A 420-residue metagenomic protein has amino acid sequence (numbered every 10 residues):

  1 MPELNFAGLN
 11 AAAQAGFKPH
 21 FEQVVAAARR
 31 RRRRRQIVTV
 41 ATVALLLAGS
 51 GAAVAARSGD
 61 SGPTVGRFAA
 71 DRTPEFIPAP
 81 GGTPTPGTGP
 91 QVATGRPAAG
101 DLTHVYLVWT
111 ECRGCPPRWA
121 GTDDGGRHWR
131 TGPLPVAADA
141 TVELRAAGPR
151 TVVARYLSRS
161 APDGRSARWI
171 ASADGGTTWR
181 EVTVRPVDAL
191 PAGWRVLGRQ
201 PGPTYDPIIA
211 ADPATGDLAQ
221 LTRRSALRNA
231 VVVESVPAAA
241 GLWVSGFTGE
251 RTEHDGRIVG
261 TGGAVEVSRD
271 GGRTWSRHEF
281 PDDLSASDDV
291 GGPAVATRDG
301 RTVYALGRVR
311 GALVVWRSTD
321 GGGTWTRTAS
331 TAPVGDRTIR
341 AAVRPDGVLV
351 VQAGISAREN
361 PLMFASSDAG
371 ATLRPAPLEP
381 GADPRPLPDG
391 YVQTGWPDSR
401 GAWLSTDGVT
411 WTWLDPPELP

Functional and structural regions predicted by a protein language model:
M1-P74: N-terminal export/targeting signals for secretion/compartment entry
R57-R96, E253-D255, G272-S276, W411-P420: N-terminal low-complexity, Pro/Thr-rich disordered segments that flank secretion/membrane-targeting signals
P84-R118, A138-L144: Beta-strand-rich domains and repeat architectures in extracellular enzymes and scaffolds, especially beta-propellers
P90-A98, A137-A147, T183-V196, A226-A239 (+4 more regions): Repeated scaffold domains used in trafficking and secretory/extracellular systems, primarily beta-propellers
T103-E111, R150-P162, A192-I209, A239-I258 (+3 more regions): Short beta-strand elements that form the blades of beta-propeller/WD-repeat-like and other beta-sheet-rich scaffold
G114-R118, A161-W169, P203-A210, T252-V265 (+3 more regions): Structural motif
T122-D123, S172-A173, A210-P213, S268-R269 (+4 more regions): Conserved Ser/Thr-centered positions that define the repeating blades of beta-propeller domains
P386-P420: Blade-level signature of beta-propeller repeat domains, shared across WD40, Kelch, NHL, RCC1 and BNR/Asp-box propellers
